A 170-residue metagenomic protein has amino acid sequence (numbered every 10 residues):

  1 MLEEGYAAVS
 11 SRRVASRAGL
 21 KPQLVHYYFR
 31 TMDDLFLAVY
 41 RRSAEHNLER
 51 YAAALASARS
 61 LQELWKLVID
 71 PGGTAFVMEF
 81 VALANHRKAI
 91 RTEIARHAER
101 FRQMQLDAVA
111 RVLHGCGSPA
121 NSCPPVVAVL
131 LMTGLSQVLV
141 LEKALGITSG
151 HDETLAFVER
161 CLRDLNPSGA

Functional and structural regions predicted by a protein language model:
M1, D34-S43: Alpha-helical DNA-contacting segments of helix-turn-helix folds
L2-D34: Helix-turn-helix
V14, V39-S43, N47, Q105: Generic hydrophobic, amphipathic alpha-helix propensity
R30-D34, A38, N85, A89 (+2 more regions): Residues in soluble alpha-helical coiled-coils and helical-bundle/repeat scaffolds
A38, L48-A75, P125-V129: Hydrophobic alpha-helical connector segments
H46-E49, I69-M78, K88-C116, S149-R160: Amphipathic alpha-helical packing segments from all-alpha helical-bundle domains
L64-W65, V77-V81, M132-S136: Short alpha-helical scaffolding segments that buttress acidic/His motifs in well-ordered protein cores
R91-A95, L113-A170: Hydrophobic/aromatic-rich alpha-helical bundle segments in the mid-to-C-terminal region
